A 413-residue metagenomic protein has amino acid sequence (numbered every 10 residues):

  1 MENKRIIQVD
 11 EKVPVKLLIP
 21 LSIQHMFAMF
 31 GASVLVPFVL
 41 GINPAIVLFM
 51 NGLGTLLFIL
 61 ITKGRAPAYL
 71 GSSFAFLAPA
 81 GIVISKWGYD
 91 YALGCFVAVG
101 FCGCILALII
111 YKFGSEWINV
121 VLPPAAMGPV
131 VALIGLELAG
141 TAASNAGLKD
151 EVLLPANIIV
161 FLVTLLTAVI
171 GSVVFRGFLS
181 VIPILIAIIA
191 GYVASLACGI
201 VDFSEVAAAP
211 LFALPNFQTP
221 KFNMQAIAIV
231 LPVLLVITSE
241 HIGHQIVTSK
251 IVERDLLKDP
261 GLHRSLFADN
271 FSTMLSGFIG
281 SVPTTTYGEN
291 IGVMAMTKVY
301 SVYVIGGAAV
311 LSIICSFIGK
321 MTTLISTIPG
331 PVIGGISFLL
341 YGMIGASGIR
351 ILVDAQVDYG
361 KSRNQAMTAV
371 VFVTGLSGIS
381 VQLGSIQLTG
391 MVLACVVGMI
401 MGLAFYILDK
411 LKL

Functional and structural regions predicted by a protein language model:
M1-P20, F203-N216, K250-L257, G261-S265 (+1 more regions): Intrinsically disordered, low-complexity non-transmembrane regions of multi-pass membrane transporters
R5-K16, F38-I59, R65, P232-V302: Membrane-embedded helical hairpins/re-entrant loop segments and their flanking transmembrane helices within multi-pass
K16-M29, P155-T164, I182-P183, C198 (+2 more regions): Hydrophobic, membrane-embedded alpha-helices of multi-pass small-molecule transporters
L21-G54, A66-Y91: Transmembrane helix-boundary motif of multi-pass solute transporters/channels
V34-L40, L77-K86, E116, G140-G147 (+4 more regions): Generic transmembrane alpha-helix signature in multi-pass membrane proteins, especially transporters/channels
I42-L48, G64-F76, I118-M127, S180-L185 (+4 more regions): Short, non-helical or kinked segments that cap or interrupt transmembrane helices
G54-A66, C104-I118, A168-R176, I242-E253 (+2 more regions): C-terminal ends of transmembrane helices
S85-S204, G307-A309, I313-L413: Membrane-embedded alpha-helical modules
